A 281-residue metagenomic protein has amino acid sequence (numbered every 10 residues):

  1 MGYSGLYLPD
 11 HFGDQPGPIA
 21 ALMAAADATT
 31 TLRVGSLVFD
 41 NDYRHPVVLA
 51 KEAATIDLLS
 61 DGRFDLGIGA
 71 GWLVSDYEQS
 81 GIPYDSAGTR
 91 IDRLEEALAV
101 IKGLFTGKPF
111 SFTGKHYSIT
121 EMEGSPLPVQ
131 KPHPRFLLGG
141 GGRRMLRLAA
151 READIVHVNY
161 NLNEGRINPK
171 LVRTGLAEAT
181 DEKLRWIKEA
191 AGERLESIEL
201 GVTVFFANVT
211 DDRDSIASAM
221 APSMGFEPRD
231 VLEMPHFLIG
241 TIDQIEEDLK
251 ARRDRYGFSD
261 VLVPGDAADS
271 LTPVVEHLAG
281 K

Functional and structural regions predicted by a protein language model:
M1-K281: Active-site-adjacent structural elements that line small-molecule/cofactor binding pockets in enzymes
